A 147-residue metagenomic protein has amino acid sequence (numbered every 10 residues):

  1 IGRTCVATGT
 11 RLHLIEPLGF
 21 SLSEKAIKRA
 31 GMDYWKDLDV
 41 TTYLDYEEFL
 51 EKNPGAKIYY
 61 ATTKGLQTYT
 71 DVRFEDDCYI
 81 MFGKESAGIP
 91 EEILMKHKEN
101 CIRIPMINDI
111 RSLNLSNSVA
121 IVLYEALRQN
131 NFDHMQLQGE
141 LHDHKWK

Functional and structural regions predicted by a protein language model:
I1-K147: Post-transcriptional modification and biogenesis factors for structured RNAs of the translation apparatus
